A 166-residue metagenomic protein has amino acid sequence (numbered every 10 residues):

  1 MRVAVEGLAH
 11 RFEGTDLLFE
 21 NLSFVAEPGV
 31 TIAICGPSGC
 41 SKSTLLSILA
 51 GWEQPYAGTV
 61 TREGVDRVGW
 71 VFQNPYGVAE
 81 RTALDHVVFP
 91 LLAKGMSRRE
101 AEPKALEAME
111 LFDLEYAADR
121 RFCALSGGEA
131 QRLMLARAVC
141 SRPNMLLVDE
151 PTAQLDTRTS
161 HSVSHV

Functional and structural regions predicted by a protein language model:
C35-P37: The feature captures the beta-strand-to-loop junction immediately N-terminal to the Walker
A50: Helix-to-loop junction immediately C-terminal to a conserved catalytic motif
R81-L92: Q-loop/switch helix immediately C-terminal to the Walker
R99-A117: Conserved ABC ATPase "signature" region
R121-L125, E129: Conserved ABC ATPase signature
R142: Conserved catalytic motifs of ABC-family nucleotide-binding domains
L146-D149: Catalytic Walker B motif of ABC-type/P-loop ATPase nucleotide-binding domains
